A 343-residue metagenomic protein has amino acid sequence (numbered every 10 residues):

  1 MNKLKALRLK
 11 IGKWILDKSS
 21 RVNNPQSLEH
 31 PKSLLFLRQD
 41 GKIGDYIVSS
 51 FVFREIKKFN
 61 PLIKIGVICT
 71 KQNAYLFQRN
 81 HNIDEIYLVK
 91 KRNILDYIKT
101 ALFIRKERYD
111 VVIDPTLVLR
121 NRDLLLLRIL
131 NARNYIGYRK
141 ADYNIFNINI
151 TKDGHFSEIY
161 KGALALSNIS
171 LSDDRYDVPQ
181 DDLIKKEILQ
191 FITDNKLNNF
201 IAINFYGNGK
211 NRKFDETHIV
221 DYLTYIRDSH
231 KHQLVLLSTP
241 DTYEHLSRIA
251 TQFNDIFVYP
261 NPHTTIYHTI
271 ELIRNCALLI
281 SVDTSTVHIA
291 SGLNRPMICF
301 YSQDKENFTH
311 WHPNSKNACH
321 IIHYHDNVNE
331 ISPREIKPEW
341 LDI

Functional and structural regions predicted by a protein language model:
M1-I343: Catalytic machinery of carbohydrate-active enzymes, primarily nucleotide-sugar-dependent glycosyltransferases
